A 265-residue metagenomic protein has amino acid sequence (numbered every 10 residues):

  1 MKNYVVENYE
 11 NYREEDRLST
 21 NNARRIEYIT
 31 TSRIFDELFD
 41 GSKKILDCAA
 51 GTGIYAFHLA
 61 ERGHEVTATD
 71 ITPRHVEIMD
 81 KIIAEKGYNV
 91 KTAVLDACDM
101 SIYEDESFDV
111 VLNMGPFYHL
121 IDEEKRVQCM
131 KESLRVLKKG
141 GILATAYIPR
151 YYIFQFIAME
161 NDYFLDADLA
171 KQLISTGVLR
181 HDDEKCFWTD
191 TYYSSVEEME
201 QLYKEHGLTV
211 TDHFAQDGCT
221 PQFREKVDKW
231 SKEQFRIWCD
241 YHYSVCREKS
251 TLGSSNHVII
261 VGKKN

Functional and structural regions predicted by a protein language model:
M1-S42, I54, H58: Conserved class I S-adenosyl-L-methionine
S42-A49: Conserved class I S-adenosyl-L-methionine
I54-D99: Class I SAM-dependent methyltransferase SAM/SAH-binding core
S101-V111: A short acidic, Gly/Pro-enriched loop at the edge of an enzyme's catalytic core that lines a small-molecule cofactor
L120, D183-E198: Acceptor-substrate binding/catalytic loop of class I
V127-K139: A short glycine-rich, Lys/Arg-flanked "PGG" loop and its adjoining helix->strand segment in the class I
I142-L173: Conserved class I S-adenosyl-L-methionine
T211-N265: A C-terminal cap/extension of S-adenosyl-L-methionine-dependent methyltransferases that defines the acceptor-substrate
